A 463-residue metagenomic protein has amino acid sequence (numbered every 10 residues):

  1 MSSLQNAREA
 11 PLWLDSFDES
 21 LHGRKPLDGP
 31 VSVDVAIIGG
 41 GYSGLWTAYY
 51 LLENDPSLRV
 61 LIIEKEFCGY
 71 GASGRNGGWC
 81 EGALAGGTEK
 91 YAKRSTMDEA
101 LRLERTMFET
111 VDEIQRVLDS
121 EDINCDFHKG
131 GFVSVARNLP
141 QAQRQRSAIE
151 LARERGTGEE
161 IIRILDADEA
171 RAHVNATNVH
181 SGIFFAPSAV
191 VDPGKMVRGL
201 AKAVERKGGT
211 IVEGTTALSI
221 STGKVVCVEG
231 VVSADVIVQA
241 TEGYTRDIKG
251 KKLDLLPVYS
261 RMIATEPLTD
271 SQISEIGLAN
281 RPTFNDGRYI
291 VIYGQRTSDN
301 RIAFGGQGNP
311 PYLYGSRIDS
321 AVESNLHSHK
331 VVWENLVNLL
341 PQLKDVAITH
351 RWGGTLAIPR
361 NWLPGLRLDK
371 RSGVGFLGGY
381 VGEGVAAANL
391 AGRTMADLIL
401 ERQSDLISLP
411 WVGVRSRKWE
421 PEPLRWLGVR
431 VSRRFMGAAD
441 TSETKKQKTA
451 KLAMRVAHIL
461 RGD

Functional and structural regions predicted by a protein language model:
M1-V35, E53-R59, H458-G462: Extreme N-terminal leader/targeting segments of oxidoreductases
G39-L45, K65: Glycine-rich Rossmann-fold phosphate-binding loop(s) that bind the pyrophosphate of adenine dinucleotide cofactors
L52, A387-L409: Internal hydrophobic alpha-helix adjacent to the cofactor/substrate pocket in enzyme cavities
L52-R75: Glycine-rich FAD pyrophosphate-binding loop
A83-A167: Dinucleotide-binding Rossmann-like beta1-alpha1 core, especially the glycine-rich loop that anchors the ADP
S120-H128, S219, V231-S271, E275-S372 (+1 more regions): Active-site substrate-recognition segment that forms the wall of the catalytic cavity or substrate channel
Q143, E150-R155, T177-D235: Helical element adjacent to the flavin cofactor pocket in flavoenzyme catalytic cores
A321, L339-Q342, P359-P364, G375 (+2 more regions): Helix-rich C-terminal "cap"/substrate-channel and partner-interaction subdomain that packs against the flavin-binding
